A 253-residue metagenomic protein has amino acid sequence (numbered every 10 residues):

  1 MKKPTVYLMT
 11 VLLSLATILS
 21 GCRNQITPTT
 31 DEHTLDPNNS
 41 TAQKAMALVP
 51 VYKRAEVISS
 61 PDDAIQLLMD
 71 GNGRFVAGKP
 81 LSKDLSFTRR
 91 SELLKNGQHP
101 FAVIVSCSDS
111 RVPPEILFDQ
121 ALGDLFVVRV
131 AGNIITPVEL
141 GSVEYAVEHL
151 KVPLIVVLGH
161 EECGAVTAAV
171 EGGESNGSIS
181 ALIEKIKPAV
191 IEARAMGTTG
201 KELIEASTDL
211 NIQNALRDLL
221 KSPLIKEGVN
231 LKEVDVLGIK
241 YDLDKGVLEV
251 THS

Functional and structural regions predicted by a protein language model:
M1-M9: Bacterial N-terminal signal peptides that target proteins for export
I18-G21: C-terminal motif of bacterial Sec signal peptides marking the signal peptidase cleavage site
R23-G97, G123, N133-G141, Y145-L150 (+1 more regions): Divalent-metal-activated hydrolytic enzyme cores
L68, I104, V128, V157 (+1 more regions): Divalent metal-coordination and catalytic microenvironments
L93-A102, C107-V112, L122: Glycine-rich, flexible N-terminal cofactor/catalytic loop recognition
S106-R111, A131-I134, H160: Short glycine-enriched loops at secondary-structure junctions
E115: Portal/gating segments that form or line small-molecule/metal binding sites
D119-V127: Short helix-loop-beta junction
